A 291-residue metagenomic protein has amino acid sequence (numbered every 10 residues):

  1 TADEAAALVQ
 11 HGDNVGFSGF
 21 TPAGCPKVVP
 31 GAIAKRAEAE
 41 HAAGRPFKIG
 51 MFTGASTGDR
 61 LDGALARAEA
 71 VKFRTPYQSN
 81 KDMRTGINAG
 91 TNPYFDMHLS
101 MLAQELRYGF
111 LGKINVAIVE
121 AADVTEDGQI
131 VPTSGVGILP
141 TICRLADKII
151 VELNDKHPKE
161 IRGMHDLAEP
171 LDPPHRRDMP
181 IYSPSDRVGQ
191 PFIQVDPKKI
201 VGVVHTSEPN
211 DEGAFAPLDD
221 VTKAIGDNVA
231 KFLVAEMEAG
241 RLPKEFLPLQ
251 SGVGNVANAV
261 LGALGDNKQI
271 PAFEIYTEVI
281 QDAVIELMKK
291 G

Functional and structural regions predicted by a protein language model:
T1-G291: Conserved alpha/beta enzyme-core scaffold
